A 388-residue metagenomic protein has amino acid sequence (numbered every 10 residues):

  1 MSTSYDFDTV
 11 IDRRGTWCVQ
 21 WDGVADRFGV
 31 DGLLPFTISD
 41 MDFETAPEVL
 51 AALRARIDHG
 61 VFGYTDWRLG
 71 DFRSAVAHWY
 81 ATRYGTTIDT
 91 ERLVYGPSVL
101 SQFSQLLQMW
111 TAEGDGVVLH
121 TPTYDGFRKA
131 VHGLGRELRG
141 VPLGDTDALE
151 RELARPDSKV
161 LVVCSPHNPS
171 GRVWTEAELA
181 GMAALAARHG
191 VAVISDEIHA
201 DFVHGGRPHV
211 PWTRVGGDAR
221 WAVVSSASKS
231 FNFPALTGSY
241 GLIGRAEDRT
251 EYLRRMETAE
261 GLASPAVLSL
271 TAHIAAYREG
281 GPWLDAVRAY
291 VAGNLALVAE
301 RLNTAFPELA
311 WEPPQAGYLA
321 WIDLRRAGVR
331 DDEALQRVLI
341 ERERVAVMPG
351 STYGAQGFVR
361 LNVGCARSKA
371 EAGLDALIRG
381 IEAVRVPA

Functional and structural regions predicted by a protein language model:
S2-S98, Q105, A276-E279, V384-A388: N-terminal small-domain helix-loop-helix segment of the aminotransferase-like
F62-L185, D201-D218, A222, D375 (+1 more regions): Conserved core of the PLP fold type I
L119, G140, V193-S195, V347-P349: Hydrophobic residues in well-ordered beta-strands that form the structural core
L134, R188-H189, E343, V384: Helix C-cap/helix->beta junction micro-motif
A222-T304, A310-P314: PLP-dependent aminotransferase class I/II
V291-A292, A305-R342, V359: Conserved PLP-binding catalytic core of the aspartate aminotransferase-like
V329, V338-V347, S351-A388: PLP-dependent enzyme catalytic core of the Aspartate aminotransferase-like
